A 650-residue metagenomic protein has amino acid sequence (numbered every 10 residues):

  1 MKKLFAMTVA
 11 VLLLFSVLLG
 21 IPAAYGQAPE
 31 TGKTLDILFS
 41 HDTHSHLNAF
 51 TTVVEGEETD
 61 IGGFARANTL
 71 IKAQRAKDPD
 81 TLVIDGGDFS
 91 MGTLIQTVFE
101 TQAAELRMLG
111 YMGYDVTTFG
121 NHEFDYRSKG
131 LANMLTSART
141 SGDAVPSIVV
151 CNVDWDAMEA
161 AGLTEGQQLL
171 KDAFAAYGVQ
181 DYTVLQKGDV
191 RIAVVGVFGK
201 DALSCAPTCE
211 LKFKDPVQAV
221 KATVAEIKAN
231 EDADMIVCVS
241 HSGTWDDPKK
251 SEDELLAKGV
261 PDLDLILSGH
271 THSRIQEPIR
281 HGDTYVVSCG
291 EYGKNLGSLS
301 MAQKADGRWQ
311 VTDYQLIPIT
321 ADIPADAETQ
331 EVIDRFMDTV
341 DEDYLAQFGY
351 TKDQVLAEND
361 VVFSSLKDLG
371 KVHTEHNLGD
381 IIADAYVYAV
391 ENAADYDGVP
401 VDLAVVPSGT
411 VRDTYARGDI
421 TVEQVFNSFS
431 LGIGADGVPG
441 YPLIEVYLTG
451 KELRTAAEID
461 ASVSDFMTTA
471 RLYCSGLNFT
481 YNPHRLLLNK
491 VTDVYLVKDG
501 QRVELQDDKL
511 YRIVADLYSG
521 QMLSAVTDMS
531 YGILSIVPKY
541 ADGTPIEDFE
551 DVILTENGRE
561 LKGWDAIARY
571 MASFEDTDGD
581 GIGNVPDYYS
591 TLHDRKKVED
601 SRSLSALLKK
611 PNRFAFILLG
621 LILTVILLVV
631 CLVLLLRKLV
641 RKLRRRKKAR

Functional and structural regions predicted by a protein language model:
L4-A23, I626-V629: Sec-dependent N-terminal signal peptides of Gram-positive bacterial secreted proteins and lipoproteins
G26-D322, I381, A385, Y447 (+2 more regions): Acidic, metal/ion-coordinating pockets
A28-S40, S45-D60, F64-K72, Y111 (+3 more regions): Catalytic centers of hydrolytic enzymes
